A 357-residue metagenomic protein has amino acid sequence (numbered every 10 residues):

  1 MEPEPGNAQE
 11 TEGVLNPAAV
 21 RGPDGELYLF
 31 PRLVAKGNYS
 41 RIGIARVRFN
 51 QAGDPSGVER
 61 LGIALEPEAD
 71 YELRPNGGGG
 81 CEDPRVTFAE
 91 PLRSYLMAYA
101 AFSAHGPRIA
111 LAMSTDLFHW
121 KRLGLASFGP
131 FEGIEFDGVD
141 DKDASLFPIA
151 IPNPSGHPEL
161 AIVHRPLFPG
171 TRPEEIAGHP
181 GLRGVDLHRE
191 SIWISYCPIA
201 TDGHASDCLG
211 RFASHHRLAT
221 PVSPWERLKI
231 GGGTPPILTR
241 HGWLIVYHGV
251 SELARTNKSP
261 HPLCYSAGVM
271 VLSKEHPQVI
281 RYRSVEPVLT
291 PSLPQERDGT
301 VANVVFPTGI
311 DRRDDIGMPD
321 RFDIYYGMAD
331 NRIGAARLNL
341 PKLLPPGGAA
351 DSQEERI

Functional and structural regions predicted by a protein language model:
M1-N16, V20-G79, F88-D141, I149-L228 (+2 more regions): Beta-rich carbohydrate-recognition and catalytic domains
P307-D311: Extended, compositionally biased non-globular segments
